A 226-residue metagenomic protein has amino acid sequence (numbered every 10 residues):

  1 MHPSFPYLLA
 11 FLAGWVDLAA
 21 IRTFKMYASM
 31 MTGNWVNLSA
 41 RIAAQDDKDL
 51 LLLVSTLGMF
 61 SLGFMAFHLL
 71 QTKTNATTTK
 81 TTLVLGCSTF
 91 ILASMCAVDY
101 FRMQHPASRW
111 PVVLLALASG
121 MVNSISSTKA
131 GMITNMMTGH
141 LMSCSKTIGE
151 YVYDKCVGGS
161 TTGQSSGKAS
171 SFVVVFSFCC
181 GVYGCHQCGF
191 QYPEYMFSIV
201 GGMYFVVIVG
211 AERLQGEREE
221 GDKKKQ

Functional and structural regions predicted by a protein language model:
M1-Q226: Alpha-helical transmembrane segments of multi-pass membrane proteins
